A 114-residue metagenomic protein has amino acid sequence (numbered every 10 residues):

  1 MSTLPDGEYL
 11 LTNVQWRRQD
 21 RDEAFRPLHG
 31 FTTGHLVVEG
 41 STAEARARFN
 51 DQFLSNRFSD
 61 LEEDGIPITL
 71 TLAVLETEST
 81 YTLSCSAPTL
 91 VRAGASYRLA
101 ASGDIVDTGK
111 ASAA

Functional and structural regions predicted by a protein language model:
L4-T12, A114: A glycine-anchored, Pro-Gly-centered beta-turn/N-cap motif
N13-A113: Primarily secretory-pathway and cell-envelope proteins
